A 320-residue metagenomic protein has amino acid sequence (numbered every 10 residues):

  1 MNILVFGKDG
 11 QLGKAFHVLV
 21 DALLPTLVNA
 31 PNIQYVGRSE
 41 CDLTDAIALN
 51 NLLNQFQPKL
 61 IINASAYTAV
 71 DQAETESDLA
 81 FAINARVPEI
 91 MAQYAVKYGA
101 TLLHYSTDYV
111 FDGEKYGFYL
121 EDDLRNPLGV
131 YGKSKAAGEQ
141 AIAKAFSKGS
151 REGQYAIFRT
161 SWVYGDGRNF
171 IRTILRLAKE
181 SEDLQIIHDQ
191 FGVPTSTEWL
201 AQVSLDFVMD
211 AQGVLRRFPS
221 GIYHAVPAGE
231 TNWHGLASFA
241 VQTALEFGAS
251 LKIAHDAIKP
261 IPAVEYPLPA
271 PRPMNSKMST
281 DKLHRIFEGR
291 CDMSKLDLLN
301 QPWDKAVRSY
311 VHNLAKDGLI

Functional and structural regions predicted by a protein language model:
M1-A22: N-terminal Rossmann NAD(P)H-binding glycine-rich loop of SDR-like oxidoreductase domains
L24, N29-N51: Adenosine-cofactor binding site in Rossmann-like domains, unifying the SAM/SAH pocket of S-adenosylmethionine-dependent
L43-I83: NAD(P)H-binding glycine-rich loop region in Rossmannoid oxidoreductase-like domains and their noncatalytic homologs
N54, T75-L103: NAD(P)-cofactor binding segment of oxidoreductase domains
A82, R86-I90, V110-F158, W162-V163: Catalytic helix-loop patch of NAD(P)-dependent Rossmann-fold dehydrogenases
A143-D206: NAD(P)-dependent short-chain dehydrogenase/reductase
V203, D210-L268, L314-I320: Mid/C-terminal beta-alpha module of Rossmann-like enzyme folds, strongest in SDR-family dehydrogenases/epimerases
K295-I320: Amphipathic terminal alpha-helices
